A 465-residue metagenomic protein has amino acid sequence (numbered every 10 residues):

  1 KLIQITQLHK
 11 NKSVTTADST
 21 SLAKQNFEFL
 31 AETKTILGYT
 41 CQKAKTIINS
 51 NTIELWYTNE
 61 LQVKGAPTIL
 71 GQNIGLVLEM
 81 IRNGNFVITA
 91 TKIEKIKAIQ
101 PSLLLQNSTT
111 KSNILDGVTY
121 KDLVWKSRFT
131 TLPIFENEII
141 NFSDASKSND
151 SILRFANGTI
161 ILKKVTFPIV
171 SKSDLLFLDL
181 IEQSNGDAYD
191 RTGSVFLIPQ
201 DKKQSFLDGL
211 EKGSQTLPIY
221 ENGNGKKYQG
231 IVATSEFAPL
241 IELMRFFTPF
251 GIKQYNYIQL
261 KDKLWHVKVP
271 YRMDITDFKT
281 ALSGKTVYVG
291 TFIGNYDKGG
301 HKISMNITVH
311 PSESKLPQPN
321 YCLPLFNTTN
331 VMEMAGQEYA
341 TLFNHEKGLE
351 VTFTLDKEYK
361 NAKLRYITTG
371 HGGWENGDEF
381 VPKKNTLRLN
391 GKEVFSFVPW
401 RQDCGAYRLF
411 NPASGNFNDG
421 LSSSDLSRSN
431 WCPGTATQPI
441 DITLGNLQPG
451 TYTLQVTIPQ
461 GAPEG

Functional and structural regions predicted by a protein language model:
K1-V124: Extended soluble regions of mature proteins
L105-G465: Extracellular/secretory-pathway and virion-surface proteins
